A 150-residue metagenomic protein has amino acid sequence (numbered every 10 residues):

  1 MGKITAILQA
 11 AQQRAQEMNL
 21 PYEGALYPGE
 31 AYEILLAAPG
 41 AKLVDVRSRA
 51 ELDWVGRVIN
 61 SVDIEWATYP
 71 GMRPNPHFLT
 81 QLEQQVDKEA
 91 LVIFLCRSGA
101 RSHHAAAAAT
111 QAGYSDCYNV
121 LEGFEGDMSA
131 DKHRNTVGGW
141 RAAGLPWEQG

Functional and structural regions predicted by a protein language model:
M1-A41, R49-L91, S102-G150: Rhodanese-like catalytic fold shared by cysteine-dependent sulfurtransferases and DSP/PTP-type phosphatases
D45, G99: Conserved G/P- and acidic residue-centered "switch" motifs that form tight phosphate/ATP-binding loops in soluble
F94-L95: Short, surface-exposed ligand- or partner-binding patches at beta-edge/loop junctions that are enriched in aromatics
